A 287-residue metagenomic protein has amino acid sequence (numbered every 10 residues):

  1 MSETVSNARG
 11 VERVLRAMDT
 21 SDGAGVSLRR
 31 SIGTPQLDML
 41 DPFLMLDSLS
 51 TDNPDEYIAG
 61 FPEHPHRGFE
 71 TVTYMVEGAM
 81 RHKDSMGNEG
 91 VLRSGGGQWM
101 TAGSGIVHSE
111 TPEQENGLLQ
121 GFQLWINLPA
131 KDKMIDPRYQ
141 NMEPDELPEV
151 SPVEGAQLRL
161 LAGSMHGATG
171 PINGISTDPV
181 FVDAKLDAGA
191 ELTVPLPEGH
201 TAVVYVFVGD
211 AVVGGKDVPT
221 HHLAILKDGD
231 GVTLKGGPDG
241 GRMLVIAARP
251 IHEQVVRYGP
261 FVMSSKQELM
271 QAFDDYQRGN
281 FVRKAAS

Functional and structural regions predicted by a protein language model:
M1-S287: Jelly-roll (double-stranded beta-helix
